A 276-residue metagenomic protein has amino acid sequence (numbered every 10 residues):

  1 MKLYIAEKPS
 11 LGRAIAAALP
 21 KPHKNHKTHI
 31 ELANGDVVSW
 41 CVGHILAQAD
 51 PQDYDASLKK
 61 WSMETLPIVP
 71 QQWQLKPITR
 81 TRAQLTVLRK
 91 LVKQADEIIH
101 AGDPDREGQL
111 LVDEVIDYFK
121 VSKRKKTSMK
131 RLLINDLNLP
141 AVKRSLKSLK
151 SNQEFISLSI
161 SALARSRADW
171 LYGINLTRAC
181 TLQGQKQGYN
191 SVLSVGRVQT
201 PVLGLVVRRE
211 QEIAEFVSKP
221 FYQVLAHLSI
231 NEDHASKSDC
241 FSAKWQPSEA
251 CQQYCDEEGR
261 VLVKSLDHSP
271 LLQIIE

Functional and structural regions predicted by a protein language model:
M1-Y172, Q246, D256, R260 (+1 more regions): Intrinsically disordered, low-complexity regulatory segments
P22-H23, S122-T127, K186-Q187, N231-S238: Short, glycine- and charge-enriched coil/turn segments that flank and shape catalytic ligand pockets
H26-A56, T200-E257, V261: Structured, non-catalytic alpha/beta "coupling" segments that mediate domain-domain communication and provide generic
R80, K93-Q94, L137-L228: C-terminal or mid-to-C-terminal helical accessory/interaction module adjacent to the motor/catalytic core
N190-V195, K237-S242, V263-S265: Glycine-rich, flexible loop segments associated with nucleotide phosphate handling
